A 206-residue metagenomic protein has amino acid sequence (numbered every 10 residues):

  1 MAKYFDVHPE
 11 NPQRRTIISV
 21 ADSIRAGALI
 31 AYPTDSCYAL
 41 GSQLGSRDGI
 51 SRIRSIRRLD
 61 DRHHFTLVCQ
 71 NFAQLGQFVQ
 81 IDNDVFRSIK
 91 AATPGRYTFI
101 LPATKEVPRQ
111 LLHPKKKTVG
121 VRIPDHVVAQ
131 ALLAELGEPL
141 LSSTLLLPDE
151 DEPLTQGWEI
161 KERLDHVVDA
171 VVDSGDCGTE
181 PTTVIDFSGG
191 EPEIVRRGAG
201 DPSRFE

Functional and structural regions predicted by a protein language model:
M1-E206: Active-site-adjacent structural elements in enzyme catalytic cores
